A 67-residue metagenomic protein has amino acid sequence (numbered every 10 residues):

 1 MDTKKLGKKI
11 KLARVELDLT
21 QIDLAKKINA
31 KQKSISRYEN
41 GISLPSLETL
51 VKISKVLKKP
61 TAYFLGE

Functional and structural regions predicted by a protein language model:
M1-E16: A short, Lys/Arg-rich alpha-helix, primarily the initiator
K9, T20, S46-T49, P60: Residues that mark the N-terminal boundary/hinge immediately upstream of a DNA-recognition element
V15, K26, K55: Alpha-helical residues within the helix-turn-helix
D18-R37: Short alpha-helical DNA-recognition segment
I42-K55: Short, basic-rich loop-to-helix N-cap that marks the start of a DNA-contacting helix
K58-E67: Short C-terminal boundary/hinge segments that cap the last helix of small helical domains
